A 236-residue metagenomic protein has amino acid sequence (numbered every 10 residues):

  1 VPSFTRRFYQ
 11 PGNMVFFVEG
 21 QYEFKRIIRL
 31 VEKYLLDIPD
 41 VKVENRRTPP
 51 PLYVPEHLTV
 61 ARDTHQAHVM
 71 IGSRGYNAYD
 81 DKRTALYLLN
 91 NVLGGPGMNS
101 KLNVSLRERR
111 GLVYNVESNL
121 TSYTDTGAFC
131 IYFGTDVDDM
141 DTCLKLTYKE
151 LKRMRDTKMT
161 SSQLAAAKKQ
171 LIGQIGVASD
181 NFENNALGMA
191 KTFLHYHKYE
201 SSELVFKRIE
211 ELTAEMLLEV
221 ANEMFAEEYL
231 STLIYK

Functional and structural regions predicted by a protein language model:
V1-K42, T59, Y76-N77, L86 (+2 more regions): Charge-rich, well-structured scaffold segments of protease-associated domains
K42-N99: His/Glu-based metal-binding/catalytic segments typifying zinc-dependent metallopeptidases
N103: Phosphate-proximal small/polar/acidic motifs at interfaces that engage nucleotide phosphates, polyphosphates
